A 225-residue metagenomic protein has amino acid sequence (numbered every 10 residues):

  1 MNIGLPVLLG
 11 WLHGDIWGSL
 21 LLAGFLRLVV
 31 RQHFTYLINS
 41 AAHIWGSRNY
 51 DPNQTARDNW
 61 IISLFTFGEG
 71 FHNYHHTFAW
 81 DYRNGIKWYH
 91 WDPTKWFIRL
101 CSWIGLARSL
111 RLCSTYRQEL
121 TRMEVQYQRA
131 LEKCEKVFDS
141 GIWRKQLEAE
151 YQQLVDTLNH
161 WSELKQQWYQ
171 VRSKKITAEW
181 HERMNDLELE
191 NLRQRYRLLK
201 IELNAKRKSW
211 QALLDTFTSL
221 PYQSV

Functional and structural regions predicted by a protein language model:
M1-E69, Y89-E179: Hydrophobic transmembrane alpha-helical segments that form the core helix bundle of multi-pass membrane enzymes
A42-G46, F78-R83: Interfacial helix-loop-helix junctions of multi-pass membrane proteins
H75: Pseudouridine synthase
E179-V225: C-terminal non-catalytic accessory extensions
